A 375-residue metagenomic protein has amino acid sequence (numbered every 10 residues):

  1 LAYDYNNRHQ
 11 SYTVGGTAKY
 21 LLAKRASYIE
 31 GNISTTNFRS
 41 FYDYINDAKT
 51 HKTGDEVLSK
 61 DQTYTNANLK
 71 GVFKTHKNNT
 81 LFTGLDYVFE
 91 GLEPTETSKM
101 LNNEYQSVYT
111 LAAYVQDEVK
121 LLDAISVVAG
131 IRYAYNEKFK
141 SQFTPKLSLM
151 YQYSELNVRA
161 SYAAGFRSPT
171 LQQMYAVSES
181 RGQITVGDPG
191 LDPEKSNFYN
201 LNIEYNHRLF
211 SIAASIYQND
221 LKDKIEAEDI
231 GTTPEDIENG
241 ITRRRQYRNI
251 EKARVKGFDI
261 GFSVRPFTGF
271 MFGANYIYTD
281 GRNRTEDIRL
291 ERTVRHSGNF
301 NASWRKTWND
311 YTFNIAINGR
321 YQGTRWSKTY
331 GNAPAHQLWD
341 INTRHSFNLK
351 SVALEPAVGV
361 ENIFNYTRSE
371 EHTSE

Functional and structural regions predicted by a protein language model:
Y5-F139, P145, M150-Q152, F210-A214 (+1 more regions): Face-selective signature of the C-terminal outer-membrane beta-barrel domain
R8-V14, D61-T65, S107-L111, S141-F143 (+5 more regions): Residues that define the transmembrane beta-barrel architecture of outer-membrane proteins
V14-Y20, A67-F73, A113-V119, L147-Y151 (+7 more regions): Residues on the lipid-exposed face of transmembrane beta-strands in outer-membrane beta-barrel proteins
A23-R25, K74-N78, L122-S126, Q152-L156 (+8 more regions): Outer-membrane beta-barrel channels and translocator barrels
R39, G91, N102, E137-Q142 (+6 more regions): Surface-exposed extracellular loop regions of Gram-negative outer-membrane beta-barrel proteins, predominantly
L58-K70, Q106, T110-Y114, D188 (+2 more regions): Outer membrane beta-barrel strand-and-loop segments of large Gram-negative receptors, especially TonB-dependent
K120-V127, Q218-D220, I241-R325: Gram-negative outer-membrane beta-barrel transporters
A163, M271-F272, I277, L290-E370 (+1 more regions): Conserved C-terminal beta-signal and adjacent last beta-strands/turns of outer-membrane beta-barrel proteins
